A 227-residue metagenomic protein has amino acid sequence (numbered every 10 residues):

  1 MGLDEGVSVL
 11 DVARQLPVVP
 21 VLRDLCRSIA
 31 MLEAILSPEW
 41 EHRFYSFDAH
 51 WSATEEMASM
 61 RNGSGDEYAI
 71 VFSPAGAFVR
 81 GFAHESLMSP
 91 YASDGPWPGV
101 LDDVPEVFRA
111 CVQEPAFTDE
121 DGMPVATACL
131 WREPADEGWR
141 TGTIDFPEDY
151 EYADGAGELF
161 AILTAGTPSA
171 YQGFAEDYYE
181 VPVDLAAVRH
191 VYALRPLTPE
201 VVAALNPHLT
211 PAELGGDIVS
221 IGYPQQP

Functional and structural regions predicted by a protein language model:
M1-G65, P74-A75, S89-P227: N-terminal domain-onset segments
F82-S89: Short, solvent-exposed aromatic-acidic interface loops
